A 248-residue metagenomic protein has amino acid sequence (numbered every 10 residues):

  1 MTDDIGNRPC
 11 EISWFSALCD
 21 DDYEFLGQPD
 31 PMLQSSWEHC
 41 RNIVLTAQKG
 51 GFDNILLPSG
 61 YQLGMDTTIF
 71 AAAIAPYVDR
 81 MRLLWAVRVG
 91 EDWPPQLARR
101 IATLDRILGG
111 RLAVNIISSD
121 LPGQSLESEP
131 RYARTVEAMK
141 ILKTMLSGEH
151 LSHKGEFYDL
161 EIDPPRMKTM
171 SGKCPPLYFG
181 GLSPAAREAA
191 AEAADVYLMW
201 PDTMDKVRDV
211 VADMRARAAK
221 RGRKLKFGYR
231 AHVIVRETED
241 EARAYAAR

Functional and structural regions predicted by a protein language model:
M1-V78, K154, G172-P175: N-terminal beta1-alpha1-beta2 module of alpha/beta enzyme domains
I5-L33, D92-H153, F157, P201-R215 (+2 more regions): Flexible, glycine-rich active-site loops centered on histidine and acidic residues that chelate a metal or position
G6, L45-K49, A71-R80, I101-L112 (+2 more regions): Acidic (Asp/Glu)-rich catalytic clusters
C10-S16, I55-L57, R82-V87, L112-I116 (+3 more regions): Hydrophobic faces of well-ordered beta-strands that scaffold small-molecule active sites in alpha/beta enzyme cores
D22-E38, A86-P95, M170-L182, V233-R236: Active-site mouth loops of central-metabolism enzymes
A47, G51, I74, L104 (+5 more regions): Conserved, mostly hydrophobic/aromatic
P58-D66, G90-P95, T203-D209, I234-E237: Acidic-and-aromatic substrate-binding clefts and catalytic sites of carbohydrate-active enzymes
Y229-R243: Short, conserved secondary-structure transition motifs
